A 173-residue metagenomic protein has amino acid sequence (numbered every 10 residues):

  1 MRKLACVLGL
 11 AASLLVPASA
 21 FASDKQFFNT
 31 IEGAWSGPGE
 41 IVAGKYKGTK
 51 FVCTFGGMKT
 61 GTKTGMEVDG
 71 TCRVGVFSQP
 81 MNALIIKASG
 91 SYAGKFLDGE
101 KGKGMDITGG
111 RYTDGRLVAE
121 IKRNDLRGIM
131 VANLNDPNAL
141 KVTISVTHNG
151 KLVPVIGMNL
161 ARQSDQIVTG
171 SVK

Functional and structural regions predicted by a protein language model:
M1-L4: Positively charged n-region of N-terminal signal peptides that target proteins for export
V7-P17: Bacterial N-terminal signal peptides
F21-S36, G61, V131-N135: N-terminal helix-cap/turn-to-beta initiation motif at the start of protein domains
G39-E40, E67-R73, G94-D98, R116-R123 (+1 more regions): Short beta-strand segments that buttress and anchor functional surface loops
K47-K87: N-terminal glycine/threonine-rich, aromatic-flanked beta-hairpin/loop signature
G70-Y112: Predominantly extracellular/secreted and cell-surface proteins with exposed, flexible low-complexity segments
G102-V131: Acidic, glycine-rich flexible loop segments
V131-K173: Edge beta-strand at a domain terminus
